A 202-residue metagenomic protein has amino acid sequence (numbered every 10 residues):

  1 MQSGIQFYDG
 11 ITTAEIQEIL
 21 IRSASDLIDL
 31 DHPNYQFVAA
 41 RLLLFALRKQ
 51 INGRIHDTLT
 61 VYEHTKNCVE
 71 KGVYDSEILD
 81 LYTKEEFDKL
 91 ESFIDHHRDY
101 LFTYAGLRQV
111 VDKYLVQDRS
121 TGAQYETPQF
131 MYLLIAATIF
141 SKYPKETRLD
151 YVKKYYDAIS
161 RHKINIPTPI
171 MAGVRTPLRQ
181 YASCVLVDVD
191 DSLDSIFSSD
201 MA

Functional and structural regions predicted by a protein language model:
M1-A202: Extended catalytic cores of very large enzyme megasubunits
